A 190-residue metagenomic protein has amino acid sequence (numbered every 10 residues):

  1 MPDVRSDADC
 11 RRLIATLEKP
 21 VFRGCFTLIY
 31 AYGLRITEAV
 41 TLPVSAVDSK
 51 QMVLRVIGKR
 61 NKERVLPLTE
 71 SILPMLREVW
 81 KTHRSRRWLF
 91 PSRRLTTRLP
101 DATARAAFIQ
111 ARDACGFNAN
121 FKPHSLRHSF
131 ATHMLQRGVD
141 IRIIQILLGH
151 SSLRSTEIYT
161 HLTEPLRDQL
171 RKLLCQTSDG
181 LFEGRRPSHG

Functional and structural regions predicted by a protein language model:
M1-G190: Conserved catalytic core of the tyrosine transesterase superfamily
